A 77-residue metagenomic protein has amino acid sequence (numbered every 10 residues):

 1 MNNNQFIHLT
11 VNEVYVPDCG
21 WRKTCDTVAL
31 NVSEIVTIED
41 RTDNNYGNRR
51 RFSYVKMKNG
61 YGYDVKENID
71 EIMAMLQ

Functional and structural regions predicted by a protein language model:
N2-A29, S33-Q77: Acidic, Ser/Thr- and proline-rich intrinsically disordered linker/docking segments of eukaryotic scaffolds
